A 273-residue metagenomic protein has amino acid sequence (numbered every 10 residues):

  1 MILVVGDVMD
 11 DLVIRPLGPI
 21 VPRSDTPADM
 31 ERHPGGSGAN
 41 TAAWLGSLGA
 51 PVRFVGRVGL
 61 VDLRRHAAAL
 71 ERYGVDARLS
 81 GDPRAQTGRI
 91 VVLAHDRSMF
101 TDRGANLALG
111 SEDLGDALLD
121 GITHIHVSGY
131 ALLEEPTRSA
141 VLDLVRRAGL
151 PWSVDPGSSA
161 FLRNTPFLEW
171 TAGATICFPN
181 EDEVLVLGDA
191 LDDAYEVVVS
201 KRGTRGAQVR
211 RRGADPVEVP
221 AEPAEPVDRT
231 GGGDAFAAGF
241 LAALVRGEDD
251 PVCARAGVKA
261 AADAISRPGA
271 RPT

Functional and structural regions predicted by a protein language model:
M1-P22: Positively charged, low-complexity intrinsically disordered leader regions
M1-V8, A68-D82, D96-V217: Ribokinase/PfkB-type carbohydrate-kinase core domain
I2, R23-R89, R103: Substrate-binding N-lobe of the ribokinase-like
L3, T26-P27, D189-T273: Conserved phosphate-binding/catalytic region of the ribokinase-like
V8-R15, L48, Y73, C177 (+4 more regions): Change "in soluble alpha/beta enzymes" to "in soluble alpha/beta proteins
L45, N180, G233: Short, conserved phosphate/pyrophosphate- and ester-handling motifs at nucleotide-, phospho-/glycolipid
V91-A94: Active-site-adjacent segment of FAD-dependent monooxygenases/related oxidoreductases
